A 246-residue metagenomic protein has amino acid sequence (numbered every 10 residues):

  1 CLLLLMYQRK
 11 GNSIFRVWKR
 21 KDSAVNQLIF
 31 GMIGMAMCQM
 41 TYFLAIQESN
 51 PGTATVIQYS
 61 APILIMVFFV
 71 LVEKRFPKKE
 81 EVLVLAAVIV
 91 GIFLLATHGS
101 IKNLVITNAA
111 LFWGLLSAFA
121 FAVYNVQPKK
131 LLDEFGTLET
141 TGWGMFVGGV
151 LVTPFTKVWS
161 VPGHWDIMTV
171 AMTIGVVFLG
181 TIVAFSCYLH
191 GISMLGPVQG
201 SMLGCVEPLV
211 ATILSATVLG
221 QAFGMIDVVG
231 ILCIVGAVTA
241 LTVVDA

Functional and structural regions predicted by a protein language model:
C1-F30, F43, L71-L83, S100-A109 (+5 more regions): Membrane-interface interhelical linkers
C1-L2, I63, I89, F146-V150 (+2 more regions): Small-residue-rich packing faces within the transmembrane alpha-helices of Major Facilitator Superfamily
C1-L3, F30-M35, A86-I92, L115 (+3 more regions): Polytopic alpha-helical membrane proteins, predominantly small-molecule transporters/carriers
M32-A36, M40, P62-V67, F93 (+4 more regions): Hydrophobic/small/kink-forming positions within alpha-helical transmembrane segments of polytopic membrane proteins
Q39, A54-S60, Q127-G149, F178-T217: Helix-helix packing/entry segments at the starts of transmembrane helices
L44-A61, T107-F119, M168-T181, L232-I234: Structural signature of hydrophobic alpha-helical transmembrane segments
L44-N50, T217-D227: Helix-coil boundary and interhelical linker segments in multi-pass alpha-helical membrane proteins
F68, P77-G99, V152, C205 (+2 more regions): Hydrophobic transmembrane alpha-helices of multi-pass small-molecule transport proteins
